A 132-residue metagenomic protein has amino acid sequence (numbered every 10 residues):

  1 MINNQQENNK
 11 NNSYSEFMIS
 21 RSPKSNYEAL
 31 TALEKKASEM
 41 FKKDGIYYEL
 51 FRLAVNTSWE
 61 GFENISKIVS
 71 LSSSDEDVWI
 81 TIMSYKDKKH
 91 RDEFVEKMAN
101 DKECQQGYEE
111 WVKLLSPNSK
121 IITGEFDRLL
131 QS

Functional and structural regions predicted by a protein language model:
M1-K10, I46-S74, A99, E103-S132: Glycine-rich beta-strand-turn "strand-cap" elements at beta-sheet edges
I2-K36: Long, hydrophobic N-terminal alpha-helical segment
S15-S22, E60-A99: Short, well-ordered beta-strand segments in beta-rich or mixed alpha/beta enzyme and ligand-binding folds
N26, K89-R91, Q131: Residue-level signal for secondary-structure boundary sites
N26-T31, K35-Y47, E76, N118-I122: Positively charged, small/polar-rich N-terminal and surface patches that mediate targeting and assembly and bind
E28, M40, R91, D101-C104: Generic macromolecular interface patches on structured domains
T31-A37, F94-D101: Short amphipathic alpha-helices in soluble, non-transmembrane regions that often serve as interface/regulatory elements
F41-L53, Y85-D87, E93-K97: Conserved long hydrophobic alpha-helices within structured protein cores
